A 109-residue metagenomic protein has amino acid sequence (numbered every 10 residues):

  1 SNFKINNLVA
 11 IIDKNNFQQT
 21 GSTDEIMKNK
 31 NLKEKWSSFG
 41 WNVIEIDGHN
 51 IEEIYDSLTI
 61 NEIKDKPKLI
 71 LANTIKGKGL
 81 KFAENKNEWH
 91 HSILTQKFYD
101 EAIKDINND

Functional and structural regions predicted by a protein language model:
S1-D109: Glycine-rich ThDP/TPP pyrophosphate-binding loop and its adjacent helix/strand module within ThDP-dependent enzymes
